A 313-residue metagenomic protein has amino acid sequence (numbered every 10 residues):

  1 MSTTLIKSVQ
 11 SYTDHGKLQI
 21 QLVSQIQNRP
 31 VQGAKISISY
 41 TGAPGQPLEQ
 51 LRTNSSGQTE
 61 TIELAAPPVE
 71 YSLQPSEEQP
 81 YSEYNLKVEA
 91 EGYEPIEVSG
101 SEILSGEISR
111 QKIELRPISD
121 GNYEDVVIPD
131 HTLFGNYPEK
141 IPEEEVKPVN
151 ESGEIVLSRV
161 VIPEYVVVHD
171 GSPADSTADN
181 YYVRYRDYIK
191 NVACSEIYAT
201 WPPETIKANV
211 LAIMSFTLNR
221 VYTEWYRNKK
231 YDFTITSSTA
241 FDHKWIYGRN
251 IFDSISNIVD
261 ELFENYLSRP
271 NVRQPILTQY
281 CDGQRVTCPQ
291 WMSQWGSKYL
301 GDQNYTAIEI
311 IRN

Functional and structural regions predicted by a protein language model:
M1-V31, L51: Beta-strand-rich domain onsets/edges
I6-S11, G33-S37, R52, Q58-A65 (+2 more regions): Conserved, single-site charged/polar hotspot
V9-S11, Q25-Q27, G42, Q46 (+3 more regions): Residues embedded in well-ordered secondary-structure elements
G16, P47, S82: Exposed loop/turn and edge beta-strand positions of beta-sandwich/beta-sheet ligand-binding modules
I26-L48, R52-S55: Short, ordered, surface-exposed loop/turn motifs in non-cytosolic proteins
P68-S82: Short glycine/proline/serine/threonine-rich loop/turn segments at secondary-structure transition edges
